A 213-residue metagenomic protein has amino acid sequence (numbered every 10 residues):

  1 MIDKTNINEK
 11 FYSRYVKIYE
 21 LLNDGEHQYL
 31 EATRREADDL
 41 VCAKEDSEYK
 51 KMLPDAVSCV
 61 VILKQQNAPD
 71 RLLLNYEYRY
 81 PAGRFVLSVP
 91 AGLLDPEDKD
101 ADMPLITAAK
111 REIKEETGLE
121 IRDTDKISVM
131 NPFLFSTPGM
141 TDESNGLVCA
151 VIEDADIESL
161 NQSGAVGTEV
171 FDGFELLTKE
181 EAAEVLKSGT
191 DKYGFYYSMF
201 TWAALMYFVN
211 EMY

Functional and structural regions predicted by a protein language model:
M1-F11: Short amphipathic beta-strand and strand-loop transition segments with alternating hydrophobic
K10-Q65: Acidic, metal-coordinating catalytic segment for phosphate/diphosphate chemistry, firing primarily on the Nudix
L22-E26, Y78, K114: Secondary-structure transition/turn motif
R35-V41, Y80-R84, G167: A short local loop/turn or secondary-structure capping micro-motif enriched for an aromatic residue
E48-V60, N67-R111: Conserved Nudix-box catalytic region and its N-terminal flanking loop in Nudix hydrolases and closely related
L63-N67, Y78, V151-D156, E180: Short loop segments at secondary-structure junctions
A82-G92, M130, P138-T141, N145-I152 (+1 more regions): Nudix hydrolase/Nudix homology domain
M103-A155: A contiguous pocket-lining binding segment that forms or flanks enzyme active sites
